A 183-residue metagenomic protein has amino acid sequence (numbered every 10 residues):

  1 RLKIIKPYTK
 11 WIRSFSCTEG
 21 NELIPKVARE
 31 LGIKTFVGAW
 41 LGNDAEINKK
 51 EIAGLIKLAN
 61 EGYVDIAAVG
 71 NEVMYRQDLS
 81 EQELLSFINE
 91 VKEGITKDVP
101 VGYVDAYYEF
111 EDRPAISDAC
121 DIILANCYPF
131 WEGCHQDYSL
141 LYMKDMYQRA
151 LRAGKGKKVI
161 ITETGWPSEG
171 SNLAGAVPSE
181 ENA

Functional and structural regions predicted by a protein language model:
R1-I52: N-terminal carbohydrate-binding/catalytic regions of secreted carbohydrate-active enzymes
K3-P7, D44-I66, N89-G94: An active-site-proximal structural segment forming one wall of the substrate-binding cleft that immediately precedes
K6, P25-R29, L84-T96, Y147-K155: Surface-exposed amphipathic alpha-helices with a cationic face
K10-S14, T35-A39, D65-V69, V101-V104 (+2 more regions): Hydrophobic faces of well-ordered beta-strands that scaffold small-molecule active sites in alpha/beta enzyme cores
N21-R29, N48-I56, L79-L84, A106-I122: Distinct, well-ordered alpha-helical segments
F36, V91-E111, G156-T164: Aromatic-lined carbohydrate-recognition surfaces of secreted/lumenal glycan-active proteins
V64-D65, N71, D105-M143, W166-P167: Aromatic- and acid-rich polysaccharide-binding/catalytic face of secreted or lumenal carbohydrate-active enzymes
A125-W131, A153-A183: Active-site clefts of carbohydrate-active enzymes
